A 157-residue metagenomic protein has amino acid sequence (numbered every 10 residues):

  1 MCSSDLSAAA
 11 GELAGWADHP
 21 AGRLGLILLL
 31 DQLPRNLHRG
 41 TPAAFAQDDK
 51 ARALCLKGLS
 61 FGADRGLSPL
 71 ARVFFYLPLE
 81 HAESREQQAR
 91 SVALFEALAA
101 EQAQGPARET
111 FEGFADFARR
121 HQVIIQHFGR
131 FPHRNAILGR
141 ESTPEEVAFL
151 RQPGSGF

Functional and structural regions predicted by a protein language model:
C2-S3: Short, small-residue-biased leader/transition segments that mark boundaries at the very start of proteins
S7-H19, R35-R39: Conserved interaction-surface patches within small, structured recognition/assembly domains
A14-L24, A63-L70: Structural motif
G22-L33: Amphipathic alpha-helical regulatory regions
L28, F74-P78, A118: Short alpha-helical scaffolding segments that buttress acidic/His motifs in well-ordered protein cores
L29, N36-G66: Helix-adjacent hinge/juxtasegments
R52-A103: A contiguous pocket-lining binding segment that forms or flanks enzyme active sites
A100-F157: C-terminal accessory segment of soluble enzyme catalytic cores
